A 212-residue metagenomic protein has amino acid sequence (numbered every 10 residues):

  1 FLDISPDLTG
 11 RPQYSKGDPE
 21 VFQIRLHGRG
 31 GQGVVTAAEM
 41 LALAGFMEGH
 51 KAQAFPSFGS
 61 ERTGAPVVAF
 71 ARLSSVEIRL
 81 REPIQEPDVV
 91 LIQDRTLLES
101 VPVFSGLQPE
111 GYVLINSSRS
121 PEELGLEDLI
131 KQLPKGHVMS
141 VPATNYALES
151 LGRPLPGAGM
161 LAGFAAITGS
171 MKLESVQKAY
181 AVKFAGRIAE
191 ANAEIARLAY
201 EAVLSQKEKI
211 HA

Functional and structural regions predicted by a protein language model:
F1-A212: Active-site cofactor/cluster-binding pocket
